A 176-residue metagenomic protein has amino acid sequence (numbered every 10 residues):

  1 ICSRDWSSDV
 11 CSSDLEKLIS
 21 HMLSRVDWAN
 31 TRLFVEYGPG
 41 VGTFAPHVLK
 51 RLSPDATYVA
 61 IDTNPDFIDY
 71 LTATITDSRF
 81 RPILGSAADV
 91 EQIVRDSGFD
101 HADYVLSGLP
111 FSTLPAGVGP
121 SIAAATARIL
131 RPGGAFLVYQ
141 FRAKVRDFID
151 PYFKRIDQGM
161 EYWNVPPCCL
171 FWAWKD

Functional and structural regions predicted by a protein language model:
I1-W6, V10: Single conserved hydrophobic/aromatic residue that forms the stacking wall/gate of nucleotide- or nucleobase-binding
L15-N30: Conserved alpha-helix/loop element of class I SAM-dependent methyltransferases that forms part of the SAM/SAH-binding
T31-G40: Conserved class I S-adenosyl-L-methionine
V41-S53: Conserved SAM-binding loop of SAM-dependent methyltransferases across substrates and taxa, primarily the Class I
N64: Conserved SAM/SAH-binding beta-strand->alpha-helix loop
D69-D96: S-adenosyl-L-methionine
P120-P132: A short glycine-rich, Lys/Arg-flanked "PGG" loop and its adjoining helix->strand segment in the class I
G133-Q140: Conserved beta-strand signature within the Rossmann-like core of class I S-adenosyl-L-methionine
